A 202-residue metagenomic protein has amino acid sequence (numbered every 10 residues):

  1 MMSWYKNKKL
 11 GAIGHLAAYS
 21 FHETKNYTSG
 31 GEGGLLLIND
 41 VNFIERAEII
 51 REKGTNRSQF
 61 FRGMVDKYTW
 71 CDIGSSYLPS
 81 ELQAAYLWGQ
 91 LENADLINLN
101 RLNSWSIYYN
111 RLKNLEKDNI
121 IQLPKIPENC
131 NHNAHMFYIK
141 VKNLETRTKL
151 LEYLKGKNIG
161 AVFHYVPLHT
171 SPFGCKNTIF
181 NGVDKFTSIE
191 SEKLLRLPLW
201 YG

Functional and structural regions predicted by a protein language model:
M1-T28, Q59, D66-C71: Conserved active-site segment immediately N-terminal to the catalytic lysine that forms the internal aldimine
W4, V41-G202: PLP-dependent aminotransferase class I/II
A12-N56, E81: Active-site PLP attachment segment
